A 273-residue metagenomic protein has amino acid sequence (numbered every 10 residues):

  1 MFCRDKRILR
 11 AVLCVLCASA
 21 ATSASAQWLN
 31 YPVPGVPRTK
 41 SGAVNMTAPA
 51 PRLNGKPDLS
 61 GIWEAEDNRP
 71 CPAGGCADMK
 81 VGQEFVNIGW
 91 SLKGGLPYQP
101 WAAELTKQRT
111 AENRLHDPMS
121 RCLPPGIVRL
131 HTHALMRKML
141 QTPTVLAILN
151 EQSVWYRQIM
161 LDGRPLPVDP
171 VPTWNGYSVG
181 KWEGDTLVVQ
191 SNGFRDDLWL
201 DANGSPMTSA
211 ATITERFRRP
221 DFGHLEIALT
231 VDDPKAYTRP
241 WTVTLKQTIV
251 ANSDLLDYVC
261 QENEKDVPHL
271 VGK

Functional and structural regions predicted by a protein language model:
M1-A20: Short, low-complexity, charge-dense intrinsically disordered segments
F2, S25-K273: PEST-like low-complexity, intrinsically disordered acidic/proline/serine-rich tracts that flank trafficking/processing
